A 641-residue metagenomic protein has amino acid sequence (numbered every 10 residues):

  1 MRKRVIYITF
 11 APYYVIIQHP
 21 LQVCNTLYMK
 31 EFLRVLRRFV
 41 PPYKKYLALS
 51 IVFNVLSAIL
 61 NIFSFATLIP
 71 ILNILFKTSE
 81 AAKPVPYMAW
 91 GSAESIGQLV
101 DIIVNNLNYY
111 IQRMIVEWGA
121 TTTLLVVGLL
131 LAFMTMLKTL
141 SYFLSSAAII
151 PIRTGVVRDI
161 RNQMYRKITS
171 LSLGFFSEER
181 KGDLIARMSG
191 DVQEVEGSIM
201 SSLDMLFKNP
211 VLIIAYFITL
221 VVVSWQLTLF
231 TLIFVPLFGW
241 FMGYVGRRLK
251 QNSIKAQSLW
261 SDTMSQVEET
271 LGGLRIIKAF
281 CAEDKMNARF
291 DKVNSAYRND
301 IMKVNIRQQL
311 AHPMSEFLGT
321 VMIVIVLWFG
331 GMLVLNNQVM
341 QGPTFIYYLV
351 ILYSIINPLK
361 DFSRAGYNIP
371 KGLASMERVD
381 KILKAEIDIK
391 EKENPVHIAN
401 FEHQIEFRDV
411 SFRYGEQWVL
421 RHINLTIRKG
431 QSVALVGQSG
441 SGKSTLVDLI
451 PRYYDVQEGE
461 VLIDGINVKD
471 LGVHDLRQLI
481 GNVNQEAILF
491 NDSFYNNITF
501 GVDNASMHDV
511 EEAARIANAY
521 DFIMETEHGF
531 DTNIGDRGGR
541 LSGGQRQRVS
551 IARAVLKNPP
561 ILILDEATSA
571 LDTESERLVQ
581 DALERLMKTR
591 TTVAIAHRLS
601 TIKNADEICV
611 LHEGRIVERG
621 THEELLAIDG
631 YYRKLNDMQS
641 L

Functional and structural regions predicted by a protein language model:
M1-L68, N73-L131, L137, L144-I149 (+11 more regions): Membrane-integrated ABC transporters
Q22, T26, E391-K392, I398-L641: ABC-type nucleotide-binding domain
P41-K45, L173-G174, G190-I199, L203 (+8 more regions): An intracellular "coupling" helix at the cytosolic face of ABC transporter transmembrane type-1 domains
L49-L56, D204-K255, W328-Q341, N357: Transmembrane helices of ABC transporter permease
V52, N105, S141, S145 (+3 more regions): Hydrophobic alpha-helical transmembrane segments of ABC transporter permease domains
N61-I69, N73, L125, L130-K181 (+12 more regions): Juxtamembrane helix-loop junctions of ABC transporter transmembrane domains
I168, F290, V379, F407-D409: Conserved catalytic Walker-motif region of ABC-type ATPase nucleotide-binding domains
T219-I233, R307-E377, I382-L383: Helix-loop-helix
